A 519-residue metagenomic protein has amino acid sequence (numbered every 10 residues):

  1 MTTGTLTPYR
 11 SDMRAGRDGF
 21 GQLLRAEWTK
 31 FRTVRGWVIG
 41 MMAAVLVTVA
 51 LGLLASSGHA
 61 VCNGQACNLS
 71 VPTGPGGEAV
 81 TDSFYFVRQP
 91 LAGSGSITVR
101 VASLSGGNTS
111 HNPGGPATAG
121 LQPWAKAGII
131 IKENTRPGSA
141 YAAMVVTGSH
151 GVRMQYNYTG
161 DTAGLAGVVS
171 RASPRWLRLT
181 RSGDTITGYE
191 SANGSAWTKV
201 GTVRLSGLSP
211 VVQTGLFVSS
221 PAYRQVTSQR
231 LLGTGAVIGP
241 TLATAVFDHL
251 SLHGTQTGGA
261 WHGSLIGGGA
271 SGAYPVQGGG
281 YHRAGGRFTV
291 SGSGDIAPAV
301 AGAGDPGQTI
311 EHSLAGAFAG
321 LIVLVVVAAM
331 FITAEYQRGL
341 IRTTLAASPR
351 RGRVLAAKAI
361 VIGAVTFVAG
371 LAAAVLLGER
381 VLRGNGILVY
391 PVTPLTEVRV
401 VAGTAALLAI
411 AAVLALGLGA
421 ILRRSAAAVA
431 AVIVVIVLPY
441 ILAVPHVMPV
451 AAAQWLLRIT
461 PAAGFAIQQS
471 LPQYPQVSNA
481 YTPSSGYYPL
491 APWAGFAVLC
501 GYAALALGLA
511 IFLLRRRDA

Functional and structural regions predicted by a protein language model:
T2-R17, M42-P75, V80-D82, S209-V211 (+9 more regions): Secretory targeting signals
R14-Q308: Extracellular glycan-recognition regions
K30, T333, T344-A346, A415 (+1 more regions): Helix-capping/transition residues at the boundaries of transmembrane alpha-helices and the short helical linkers
T33-R35, P349-R351, R423-S425: Short loop-to-helix capping motifs
I39, V429-V432: Transmembrane-embedded, aromatic-rich helix segments that form part of the hydrophobic channel/pocket engaging
F331-A364: Helix-loop-helix units of permease transmembrane domains in multi-pass membrane transporters, especially ABC
V434-Y440: Small-residue-enriched core segments of transmembrane alpha-helices in multipass membrane transport and channel
L514-A519: Short cytosolic juxtamembrane segments of multi-pass membrane proteins
